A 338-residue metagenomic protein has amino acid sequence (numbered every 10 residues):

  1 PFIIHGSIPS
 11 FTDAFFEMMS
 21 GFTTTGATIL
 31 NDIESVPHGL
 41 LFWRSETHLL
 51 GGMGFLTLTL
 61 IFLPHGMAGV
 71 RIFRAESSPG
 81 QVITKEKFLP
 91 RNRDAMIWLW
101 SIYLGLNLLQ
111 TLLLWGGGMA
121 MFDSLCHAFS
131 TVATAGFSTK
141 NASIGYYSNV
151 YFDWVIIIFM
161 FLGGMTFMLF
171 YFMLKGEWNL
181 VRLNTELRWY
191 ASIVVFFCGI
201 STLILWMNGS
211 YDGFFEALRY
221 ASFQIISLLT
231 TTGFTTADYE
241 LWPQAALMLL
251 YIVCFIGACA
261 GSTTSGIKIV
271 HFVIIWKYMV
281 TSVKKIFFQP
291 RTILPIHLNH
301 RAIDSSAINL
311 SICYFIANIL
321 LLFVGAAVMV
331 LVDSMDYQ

Functional and structural regions predicted by a protein language model:
P1-Q338: Membrane-proximal intracellular helices of multi-pass ion channels
